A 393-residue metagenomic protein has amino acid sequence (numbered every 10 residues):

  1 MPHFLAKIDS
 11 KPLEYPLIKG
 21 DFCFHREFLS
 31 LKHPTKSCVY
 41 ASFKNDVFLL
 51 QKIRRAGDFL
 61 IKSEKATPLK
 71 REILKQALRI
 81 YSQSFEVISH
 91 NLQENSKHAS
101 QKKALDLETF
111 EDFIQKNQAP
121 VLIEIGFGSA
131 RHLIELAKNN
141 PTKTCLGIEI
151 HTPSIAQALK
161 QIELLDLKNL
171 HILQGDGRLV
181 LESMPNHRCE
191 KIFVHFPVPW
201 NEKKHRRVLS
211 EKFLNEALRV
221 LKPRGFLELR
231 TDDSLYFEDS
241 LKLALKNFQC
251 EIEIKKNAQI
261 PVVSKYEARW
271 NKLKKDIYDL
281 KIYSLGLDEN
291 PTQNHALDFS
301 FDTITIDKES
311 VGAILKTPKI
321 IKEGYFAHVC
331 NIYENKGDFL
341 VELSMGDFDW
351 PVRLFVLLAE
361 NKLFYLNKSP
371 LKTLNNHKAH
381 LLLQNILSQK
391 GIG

Functional and structural regions predicted by a protein language model:
M1-V121, I134: S-adenosyl-L-methionine
P2-V47, I53, S63, Y236-H377: Class I S-adenosyl-L-methionine
I123-I125, I148: Conserved beta-strand/loop positions that form the S-adenosyl-L-methionine
G126-A130: Class I SAM-dependent methyltransferase "Motif I" SAM/SAH-binding loop
K143-L146: Short beta-strand element of Class I
H151: Conserved SAM/SAH-binding beta-strand->alpha-helix loop
L159-N186, K191: S-adenosyl-L-methionine
V208-F226: A short glycine-rich, Lys/Arg-flanked "PGG" loop and its adjoining helix->strand segment in the class I
